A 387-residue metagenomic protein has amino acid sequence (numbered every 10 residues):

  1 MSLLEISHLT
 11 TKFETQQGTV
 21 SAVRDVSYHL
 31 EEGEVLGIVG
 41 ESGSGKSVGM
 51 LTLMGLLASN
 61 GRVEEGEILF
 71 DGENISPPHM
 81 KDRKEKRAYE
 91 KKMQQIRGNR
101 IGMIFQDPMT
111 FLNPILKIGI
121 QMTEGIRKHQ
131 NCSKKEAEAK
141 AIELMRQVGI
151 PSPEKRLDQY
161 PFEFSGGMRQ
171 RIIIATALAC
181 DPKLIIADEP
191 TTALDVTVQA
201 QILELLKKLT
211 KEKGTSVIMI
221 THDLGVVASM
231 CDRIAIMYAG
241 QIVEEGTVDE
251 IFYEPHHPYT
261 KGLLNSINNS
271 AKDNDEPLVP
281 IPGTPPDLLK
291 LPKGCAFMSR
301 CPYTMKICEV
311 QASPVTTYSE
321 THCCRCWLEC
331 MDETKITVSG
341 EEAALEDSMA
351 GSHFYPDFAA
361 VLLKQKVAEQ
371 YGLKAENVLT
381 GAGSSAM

Functional and structural regions predicted by a protein language model:
G55, I186-P190, L194-E276: P-loop NTP-binding/switch modules centered on Walker-like glycine-rich loops
E64-P78: Conserved ABC transporter NBD signature motif
E73-N74, K135-K155, L264: Conserved ABC ATPase "signature" region
I75-G102, I120, K128, E250-P255 (+1 more regions): ABC ATPase NBD coupling module
P77, P151-E154, T247-D332: Short catalytic/signature loops enriched in Gly
A179-K183: A short, proline-enriched helix->beta-strand linker immediately N-terminal to the Walker B motif in ABC-type P-loop
E333-A386: N-terminal small-domain helix-loop-helix segment of the aminotransferase-like
